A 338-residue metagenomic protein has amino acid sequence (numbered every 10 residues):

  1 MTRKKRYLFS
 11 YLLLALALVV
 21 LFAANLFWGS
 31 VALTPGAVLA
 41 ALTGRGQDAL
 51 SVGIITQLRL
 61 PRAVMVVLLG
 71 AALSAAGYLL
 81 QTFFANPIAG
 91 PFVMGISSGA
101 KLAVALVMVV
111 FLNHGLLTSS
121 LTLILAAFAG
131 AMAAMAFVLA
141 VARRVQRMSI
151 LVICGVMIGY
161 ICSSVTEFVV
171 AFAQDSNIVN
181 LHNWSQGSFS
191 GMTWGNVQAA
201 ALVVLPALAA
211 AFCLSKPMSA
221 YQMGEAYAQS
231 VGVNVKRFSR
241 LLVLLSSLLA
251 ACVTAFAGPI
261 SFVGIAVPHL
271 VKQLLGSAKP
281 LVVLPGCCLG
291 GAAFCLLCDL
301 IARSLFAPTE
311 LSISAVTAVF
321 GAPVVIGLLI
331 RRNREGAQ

Functional and structural regions predicted by a protein language model:
M1-Q338: Alpha-helical transmembrane segments in inner-membrane proteins
